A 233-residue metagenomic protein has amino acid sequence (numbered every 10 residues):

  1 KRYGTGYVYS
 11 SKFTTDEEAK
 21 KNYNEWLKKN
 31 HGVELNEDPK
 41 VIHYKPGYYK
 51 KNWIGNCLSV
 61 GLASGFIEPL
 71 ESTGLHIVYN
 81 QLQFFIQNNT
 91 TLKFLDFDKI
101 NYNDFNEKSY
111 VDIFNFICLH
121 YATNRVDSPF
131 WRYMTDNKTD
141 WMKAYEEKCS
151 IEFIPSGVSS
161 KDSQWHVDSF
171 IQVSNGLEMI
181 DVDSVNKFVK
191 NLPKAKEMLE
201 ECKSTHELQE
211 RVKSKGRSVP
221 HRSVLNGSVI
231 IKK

Functional and structural regions predicted by a protein language model:
K1-H43, G65-H76: Conserved FAD/dinucleotide-binding core of flavoprotein oxidoreductases
K20-Y23, Y49-I54: Single, function-defining residue in the core of a domain
K45-G47, Y102: Beta-rich nucleic-acid/ligand-interaction surfaces
Y49, I67-P69, Y110-N115: Short catalytic/ligand-binding loop motif for oxyanion handling, primarily in non-cytosolic enzymes, centered on
N52-L70: Short FAD-binding loop at a beta-strand-to-alpha-helix junction that anchors the flavin cofactor in diverse
N56-L58, E71-I86: A short alpha/beta connector and helix-capping loop motif
Q87-K233: Long, low-complexity C-terminal extensions of enzymes
